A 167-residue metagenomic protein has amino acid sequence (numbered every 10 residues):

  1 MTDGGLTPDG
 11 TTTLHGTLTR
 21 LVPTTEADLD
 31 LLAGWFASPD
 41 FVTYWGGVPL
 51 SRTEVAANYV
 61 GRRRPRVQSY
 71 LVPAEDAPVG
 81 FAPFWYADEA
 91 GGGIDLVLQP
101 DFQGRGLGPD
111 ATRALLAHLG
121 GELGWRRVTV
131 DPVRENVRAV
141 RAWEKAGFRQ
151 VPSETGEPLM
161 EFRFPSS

Functional and structural regions predicted by a protein language model:
M1-A56, S167: A short, well-structured alpha-helix characteristic of acyl/acetyltransferase catalytic modules
E26, S38, T43-Q103, H118 (+3 more regions): Acetyl-CoA-dependent GNAT
G92, R138-Q150, T155: Conserved N-terminal glycine/acidic-rich loop preference
G104-H118, V140-K145: Conserved acetyl-CoA-binding loop-helix of GNAT-fold acetyltransferases
T112, N136-R138, G156-P158: Short glycine/proline-centered loop/turn elements that form peptide/ligand docking sites
G121-D131: Conserved GNAT acetyl-CoA-binding A-motif
T129-V140: Conserved beta-strand-loop-alpha-helix junction that forms the acyl-donor binding cleft
